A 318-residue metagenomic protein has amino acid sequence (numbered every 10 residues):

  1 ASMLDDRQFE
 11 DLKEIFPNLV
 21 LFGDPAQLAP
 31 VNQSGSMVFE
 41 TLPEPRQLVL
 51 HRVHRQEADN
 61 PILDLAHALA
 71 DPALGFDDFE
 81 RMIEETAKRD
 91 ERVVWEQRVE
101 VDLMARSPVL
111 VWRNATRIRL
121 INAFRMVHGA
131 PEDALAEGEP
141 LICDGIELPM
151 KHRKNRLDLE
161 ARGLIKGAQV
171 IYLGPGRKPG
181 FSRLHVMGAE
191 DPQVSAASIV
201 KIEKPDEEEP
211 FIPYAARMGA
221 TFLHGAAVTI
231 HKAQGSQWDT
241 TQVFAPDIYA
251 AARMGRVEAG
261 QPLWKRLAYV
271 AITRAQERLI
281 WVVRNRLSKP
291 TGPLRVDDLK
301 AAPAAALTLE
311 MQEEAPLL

Functional and structural regions predicted by a protein language model:
A1, W112-N114, G145-I146, F244-I248 (+1 more regions): Structural motif
A1-F9, P17-L28: SF2 helicase catalytic motif II
D5-Q8, G35, A226, W264: Amphipathic coiled-coil/heptad-repeat helices and related helical stalk/stem segments that mediate oligomerization
R7-L12, A123, V270: A short acidic, amphipathic alpha-helical/loop segment
Q8, R153-D158, G167, R256 (+1 more regions): Short beta-alpha junctions and helix-cap segments that line functional grooves
E14, F22-K204: Conserved helicase motor core of P-loop NTPases
F16-N18, P43-L48, G167-A168, Q237-T241 (+1 more regions): Short glycine-/polar-rich loops that comprise or flank the Walker A/P-loop and associated switch/sensor motifs
R183-L318: C-terminal accessory regions
